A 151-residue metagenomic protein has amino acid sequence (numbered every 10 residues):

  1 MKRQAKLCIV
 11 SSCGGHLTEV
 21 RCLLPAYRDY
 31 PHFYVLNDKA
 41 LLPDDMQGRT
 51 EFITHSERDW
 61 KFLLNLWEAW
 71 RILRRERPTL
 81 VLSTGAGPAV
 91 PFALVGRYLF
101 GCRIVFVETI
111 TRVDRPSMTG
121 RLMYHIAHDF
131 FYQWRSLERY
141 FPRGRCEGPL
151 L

Functional and structural regions predicted by a protein language model:
A5, Y30, F100-R103, H128: A short helix->loop->beta-strand "cap" motif at the edges of active sites that frequently abuts
I9-R21: A short, glycine/small-residue-rich beta-strand->loop->alpha-helix junction that serves as a flexible
S11-C13, Y27-E68, S136, E147-L150: Conserved nucleotide-sugar phosphate-binding/catalytic loop shared by glycosyltransferases and other
L24-D29, M123-H125: Short, conserved loop/helix-junction motifs that constitute active-site signature segments in enzyme catalytic cores
W70-L80, V90-V105, R121-L122: Glycosyltransferases and closely related glycan-assembly transferases that use nucleotide-activated donors
T84-P88: Short His-centered aromatic/hydrophobic patch
C102-L151: Active-site-proximal region of nucleotide-activated glycan assembly enzymes, centered on histidine/acidic-rich loops
